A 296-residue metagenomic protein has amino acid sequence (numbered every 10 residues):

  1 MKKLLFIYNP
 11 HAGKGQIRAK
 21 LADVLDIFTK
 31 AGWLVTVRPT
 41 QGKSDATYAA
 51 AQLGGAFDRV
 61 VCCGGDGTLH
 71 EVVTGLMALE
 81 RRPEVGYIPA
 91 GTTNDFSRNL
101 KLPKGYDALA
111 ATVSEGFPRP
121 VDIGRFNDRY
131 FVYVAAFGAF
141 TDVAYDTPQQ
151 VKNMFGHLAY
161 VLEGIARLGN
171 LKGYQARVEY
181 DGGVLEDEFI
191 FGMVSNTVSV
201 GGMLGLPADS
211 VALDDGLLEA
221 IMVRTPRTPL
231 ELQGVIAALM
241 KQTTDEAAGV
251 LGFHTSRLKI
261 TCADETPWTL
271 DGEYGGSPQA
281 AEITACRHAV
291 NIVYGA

Functional and structural regions predicted by a protein language model:
M1-C63: ATP/NTP phosphate-donor binding region
K30-A31, T40, A78-F191: Catalytic core of DAGKc-family lipid kinases
T68-E80: Short Gly/Thr/Asp-enriched flexible loops that form oxyanion-binding sites at enzyme active sites
A136, F140, M193-D209, Y274: Glycine-rich phosphate/pyrophosphate-binding beta-alpha loops
V151-A159, S199, D209-L230: Gly/Ser/Thr-rich active-site loops/lids in small-molecule metabolic enzymes that frequently grip phosphoryl groups
K172-Y174, E188-I190, D214-E219, H254-L258: A generic structural signal for short beta-strands and their flanking turns/coil linkers
Y180, A212, M222-A296: ATP/nucleoside-binding phosphotransfer catalytic cores, i.e., glycine-rich phosphate-binding loops
